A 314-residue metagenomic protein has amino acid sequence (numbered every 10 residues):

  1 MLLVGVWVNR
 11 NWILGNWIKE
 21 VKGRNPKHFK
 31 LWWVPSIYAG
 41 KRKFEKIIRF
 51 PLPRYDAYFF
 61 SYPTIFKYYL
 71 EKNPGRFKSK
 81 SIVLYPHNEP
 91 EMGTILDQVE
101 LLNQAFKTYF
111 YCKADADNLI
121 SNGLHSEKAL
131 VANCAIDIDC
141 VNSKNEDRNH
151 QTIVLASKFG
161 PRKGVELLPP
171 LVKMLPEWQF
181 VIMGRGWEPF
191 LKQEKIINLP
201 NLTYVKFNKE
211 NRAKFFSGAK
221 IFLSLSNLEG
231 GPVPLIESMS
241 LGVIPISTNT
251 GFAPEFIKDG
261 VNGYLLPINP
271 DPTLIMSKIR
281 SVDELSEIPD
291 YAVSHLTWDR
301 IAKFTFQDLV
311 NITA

Functional and structural regions predicted by a protein language model:
M1-F60: N-terminal pre-catalytic "stem/leader" segment of glycosyltransferase-like enzymes
W12, V21, P270, D283-T313: A charged, aromatic-enriched C-terminal amphipathic alpha-helix characteristic of glycosyltransferases across folds
G15-K19, G160-M174: A conserved mid-protein helix/loop that constitutes part of the nucleotide-sugar donor-binding site
T94-L96, I120, N133-H150: Acidic anion/phosphate-binding donor-loop and adjacent secondary structure in glycosyltransferase catalytic cores
L191-N208: Nucleotide-activated donor-binding/catalytic signature segment of Leloir-type glycosyltransferases, i.e., the conserved
N227: Aromatic "clamp/platform" in nucleotide-sugar-dependent glycosyltransferases that forms part of the donor/acceptor
I244-S247: Short hydrophobic beta-strand element within catalytic cores of glycosyltransferases and related nucleotide-activated
T250-G260, Y264-L265: Short acidic/histidine- and often glycine-rich active-site loop of Leloir-type glycosyltransferases that engages
